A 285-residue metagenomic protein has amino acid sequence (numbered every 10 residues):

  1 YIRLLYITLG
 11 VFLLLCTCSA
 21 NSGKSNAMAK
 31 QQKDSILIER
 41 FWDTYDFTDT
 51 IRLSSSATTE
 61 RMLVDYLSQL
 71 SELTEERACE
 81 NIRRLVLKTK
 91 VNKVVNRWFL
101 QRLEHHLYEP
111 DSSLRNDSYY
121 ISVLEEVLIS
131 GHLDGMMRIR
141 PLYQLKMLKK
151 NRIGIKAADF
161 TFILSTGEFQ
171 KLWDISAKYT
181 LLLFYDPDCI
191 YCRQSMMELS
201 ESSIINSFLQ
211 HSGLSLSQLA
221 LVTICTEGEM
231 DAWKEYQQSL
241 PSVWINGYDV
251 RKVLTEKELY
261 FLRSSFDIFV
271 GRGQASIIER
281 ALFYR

Functional and structural regions predicted by a protein language model:
Y1-A27: Bacterial Sec-dependent N-terminal signal peptides
C18-G167: Oxidative protein folding and maturation machinery
F160, S264-A281: A short, hydrophobic beta-strand/beta-hairpin element that forms part of a small beta-sheet core
T161-L181, I205-F208, L214: A short beta-strand-turn-helix
K171-S203, A220-V222: Short active-site neighborhood of thiol/selenol oxidoreductases, capturing the structured segment around
M196-Q238, K252-K257: Structural microenvironment flanking redox-active thiols in thiol-disulfide oxidoreductases
K234-F266, R272-G273: Short, internal strand/loop/helix patches that form the active-site neighborhood or redox-interaction surface
F283-R285: A short acidic/small-residue loop/turn micro-motif
